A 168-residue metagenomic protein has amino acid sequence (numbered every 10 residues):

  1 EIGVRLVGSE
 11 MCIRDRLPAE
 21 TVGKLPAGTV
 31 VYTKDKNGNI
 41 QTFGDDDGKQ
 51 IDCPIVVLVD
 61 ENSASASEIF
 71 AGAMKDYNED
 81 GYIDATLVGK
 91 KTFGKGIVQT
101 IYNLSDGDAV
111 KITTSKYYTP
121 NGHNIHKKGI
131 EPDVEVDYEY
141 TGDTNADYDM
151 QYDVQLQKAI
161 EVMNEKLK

Functional and structural regions predicted by a protein language model:
E1-D15: Single conserved hydrophobic/aromatic residue that forms the stacking wall/gate of nucleotide- or nucleobase-binding
S9, F43-D45, P54-N62, T141-M150: Second-shell loop/turn segments in exported
S9, V30, K36-I40, K49 (+3 more regions): Solvent-exposed loop/turn segments at secondary-structure junctions within structured extracellular/periplasmic domains
R14-P18, G23, T42-Q50, G72-D76 (+1 more regions): Mature extracellular/periplasmic domains of secretome proteins
V31-T33, P54-V59, T86-G89, K111 (+1 more regions): Structural recognition of the beta-strand scaffold that forms the well-ordered cores of secreted hydrolase catalytic
T42-F43, T114, V136-K168: C-terminal recognition in membrane/secretory proteostasis and scaffolding
I55-L58, M74, G122, A159: Terminal peptide-recognition signature
N62, Y77-K95: Short, well-structured beta-strand/strand-turn elements
